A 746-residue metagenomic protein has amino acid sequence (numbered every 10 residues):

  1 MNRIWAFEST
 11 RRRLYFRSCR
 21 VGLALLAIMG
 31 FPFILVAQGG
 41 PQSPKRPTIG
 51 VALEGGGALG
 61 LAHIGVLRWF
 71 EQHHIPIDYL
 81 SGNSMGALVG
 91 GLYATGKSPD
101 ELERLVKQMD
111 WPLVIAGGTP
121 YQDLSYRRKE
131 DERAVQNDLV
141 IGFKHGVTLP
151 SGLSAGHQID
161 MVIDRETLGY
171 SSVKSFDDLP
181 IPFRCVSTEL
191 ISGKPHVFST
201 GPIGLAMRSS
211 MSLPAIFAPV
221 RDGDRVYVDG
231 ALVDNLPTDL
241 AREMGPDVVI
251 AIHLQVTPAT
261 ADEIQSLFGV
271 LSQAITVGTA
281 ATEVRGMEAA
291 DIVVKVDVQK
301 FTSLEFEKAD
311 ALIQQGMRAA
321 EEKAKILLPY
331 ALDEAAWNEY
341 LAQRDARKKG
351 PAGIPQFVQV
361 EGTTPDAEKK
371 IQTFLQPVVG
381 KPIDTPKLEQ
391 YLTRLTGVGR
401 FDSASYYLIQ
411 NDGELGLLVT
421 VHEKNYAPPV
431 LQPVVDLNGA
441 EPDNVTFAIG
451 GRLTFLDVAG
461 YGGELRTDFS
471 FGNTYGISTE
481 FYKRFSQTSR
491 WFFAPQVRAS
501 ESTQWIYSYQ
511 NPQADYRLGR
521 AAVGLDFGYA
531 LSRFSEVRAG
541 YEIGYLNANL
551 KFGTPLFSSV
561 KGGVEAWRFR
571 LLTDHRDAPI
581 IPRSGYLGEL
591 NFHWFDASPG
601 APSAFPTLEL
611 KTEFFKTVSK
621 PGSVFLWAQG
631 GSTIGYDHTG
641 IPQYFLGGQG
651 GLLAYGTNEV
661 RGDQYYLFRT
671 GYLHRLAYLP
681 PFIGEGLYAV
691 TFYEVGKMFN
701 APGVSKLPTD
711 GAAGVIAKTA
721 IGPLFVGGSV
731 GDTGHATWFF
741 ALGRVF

Functional and structural regions predicted by a protein language model:
N2, F33-N83, G91-T393, G397-A404 (+2 more regions): Patatin-like phospholipase
N2-L23: Bacterial N-terminal signal peptides that target proteins for export
R20-F33: Bacterial N-terminal signal peptides
P47-I49, H73, L179-F183, I203 (+17 more regions): Envelope-exposed proteins and targeting segments
S98, K107, L168, T188-I191 (+19 more regions): Solvent-exposed coil/turn segments that connect beta secondary-structure elements in extracytoplasmic/periplasmic
P386, Y391, S403-F569, R576 (+3 more regions): Gram-negative/organellar outer-membrane beta-barrel architecture
V430-A440, T467, T554-F557, V564-L687 (+4 more regions): C-terminal outer-membrane beta-barrel translocator/porin domains of Gram-negative envelope proteins and their
